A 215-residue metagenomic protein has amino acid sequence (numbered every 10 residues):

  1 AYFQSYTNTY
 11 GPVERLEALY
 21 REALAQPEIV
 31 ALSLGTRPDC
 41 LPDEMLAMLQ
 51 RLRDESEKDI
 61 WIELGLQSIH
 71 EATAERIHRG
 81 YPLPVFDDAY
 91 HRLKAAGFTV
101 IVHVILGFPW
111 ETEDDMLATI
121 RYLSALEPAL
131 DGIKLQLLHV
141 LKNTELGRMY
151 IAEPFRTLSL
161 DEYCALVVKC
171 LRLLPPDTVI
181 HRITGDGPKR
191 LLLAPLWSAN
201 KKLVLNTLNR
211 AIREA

Functional and structural regions predicted by a protein language model:
A1-V13, E28-L41, K58-V85, K134: Core AdoMet radical
F3, L34, L64, V102 (+4 more regions): Conserved, mostly hydrophobic/aromatic
L16, M45, F86, M116-T119 (+2 more regions): Aromatic/hydrophobic pocket-lining residues that form the small-molecule binding cavity in soluble enzyme cores
Y20-P27, A47-D59, H91-A95, E127 (+1 more regions): Acidic (Asp/Glu)-rich catalytic clusters
L24-I29, A118-K134, L205-E214: Structural recognition of alpha->loop->beta junctions
G65, E71, L93-D115, Q136-V140 (+2 more regions): Conserved strand-turn element in the central/C-terminal portion of the radical SAM core barrel that lines
H70, P109-L126, R190: Catalytic cores of alpha/beta
G132, H139-A215: Auxiliary Fe-S-binding modules of radical SAM enzymes
